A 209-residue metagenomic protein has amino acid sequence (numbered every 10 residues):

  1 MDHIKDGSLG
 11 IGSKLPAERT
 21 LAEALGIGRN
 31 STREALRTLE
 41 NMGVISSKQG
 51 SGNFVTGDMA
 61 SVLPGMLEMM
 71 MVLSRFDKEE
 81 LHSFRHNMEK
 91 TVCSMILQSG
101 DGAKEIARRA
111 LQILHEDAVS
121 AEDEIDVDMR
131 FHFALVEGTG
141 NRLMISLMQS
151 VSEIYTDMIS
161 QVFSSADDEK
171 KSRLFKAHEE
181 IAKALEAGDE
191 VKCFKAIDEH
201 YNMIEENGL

Functional and structural regions predicted by a protein language model:
M1-M88, S94, Q98: Short linear motifs at protein or domain termini
H3, D117, V136-G138, A184: Hydrophobic side-chain positions on well-ordered alpha-helices, corresponding to helix-helix packing/interface faces
A17-E18, G140-R142, G188-D189: Short loop-to-helix capping motifs
M69-V72, F84-G102, M129-D167: Hydrophobic, amphipathic alpha-helical faces that serve as interaction scaffolds
L81, K104-A110, E124, D128 (+5 more regions): Hydrophobic packing residues in well-ordered alpha-helices of helical domains and bundles
C93-V127: Exposed, interaction-prone assembly regions rather than primary DNA-binding/catalytic cores
R108-E116, E153-L209: C-terminal all-alpha effector/ligand-binding and dimerization domain of prokaryotic HTH-type transcriptional repressors
